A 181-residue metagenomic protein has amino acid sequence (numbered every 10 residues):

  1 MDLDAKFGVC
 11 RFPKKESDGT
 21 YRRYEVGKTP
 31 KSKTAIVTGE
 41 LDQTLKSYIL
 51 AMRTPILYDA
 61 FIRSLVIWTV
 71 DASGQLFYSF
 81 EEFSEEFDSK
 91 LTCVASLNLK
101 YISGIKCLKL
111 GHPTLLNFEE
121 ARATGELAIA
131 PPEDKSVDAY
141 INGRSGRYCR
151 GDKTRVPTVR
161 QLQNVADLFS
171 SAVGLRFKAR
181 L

Functional and structural regions predicted by a protein language model:
M1-L181: Eukaryotic phosphoinositide-binding membrane-targeting regions
